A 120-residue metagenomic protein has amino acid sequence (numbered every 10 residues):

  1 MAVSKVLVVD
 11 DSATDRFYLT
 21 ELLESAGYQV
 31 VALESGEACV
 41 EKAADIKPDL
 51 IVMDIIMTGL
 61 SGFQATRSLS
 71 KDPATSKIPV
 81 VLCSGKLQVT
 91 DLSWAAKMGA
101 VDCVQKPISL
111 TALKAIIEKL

Functional and structural regions predicted by a protein language model:
F17-S25: Charged docking surfaces used in two-component/phosphorelay signaling
G27-E34, K42, V104: Short hydrophobic/Thr-rich beta-strand motif most characteristic of the beta2 strand and flanking loop of CheY-like
I46-V52: Active-site beta3 strand of CheY-like receiver
T58-G59, S76, Q88: The feature encodes the CheY-like receiver
I108-I117: C-terminal output helix
